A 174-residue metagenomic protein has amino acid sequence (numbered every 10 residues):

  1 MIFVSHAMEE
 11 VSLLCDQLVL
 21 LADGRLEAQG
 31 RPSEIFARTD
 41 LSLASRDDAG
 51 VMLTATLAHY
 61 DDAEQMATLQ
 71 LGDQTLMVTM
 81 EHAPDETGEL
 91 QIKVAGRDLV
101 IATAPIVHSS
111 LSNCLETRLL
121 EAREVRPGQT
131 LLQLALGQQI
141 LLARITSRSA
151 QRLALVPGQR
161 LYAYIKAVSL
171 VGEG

Functional and structural regions predicted by a protein language model:
M1-F3: Conserved catalytic loops of ABC-family nucleotide-binding domains
S5-Q74: Internal alpha/beta loop-helix hairpins
D47-A49, P84, S109-L111, R126 (+1 more regions): A generic structural micro-feature
V51, N113-L115, T130: Hydrophobic core residues within well-ordered beta-strands of beta-rich domains
Y60-E64, R123-G128: Short, conserved beta-turn/loop elements at beta-strand boundaries and strand-helix junctions
A67-G72, L131-G137, R144: Short, acidic/hydrophobic/Gly-rich beta-strand patch recurrent on exposed beta strands that often constitutes part
D73-R123, I140, R144-G174: Glycine/charge-rich catalytic "coupling/switch" loops of P-loop NTPases
